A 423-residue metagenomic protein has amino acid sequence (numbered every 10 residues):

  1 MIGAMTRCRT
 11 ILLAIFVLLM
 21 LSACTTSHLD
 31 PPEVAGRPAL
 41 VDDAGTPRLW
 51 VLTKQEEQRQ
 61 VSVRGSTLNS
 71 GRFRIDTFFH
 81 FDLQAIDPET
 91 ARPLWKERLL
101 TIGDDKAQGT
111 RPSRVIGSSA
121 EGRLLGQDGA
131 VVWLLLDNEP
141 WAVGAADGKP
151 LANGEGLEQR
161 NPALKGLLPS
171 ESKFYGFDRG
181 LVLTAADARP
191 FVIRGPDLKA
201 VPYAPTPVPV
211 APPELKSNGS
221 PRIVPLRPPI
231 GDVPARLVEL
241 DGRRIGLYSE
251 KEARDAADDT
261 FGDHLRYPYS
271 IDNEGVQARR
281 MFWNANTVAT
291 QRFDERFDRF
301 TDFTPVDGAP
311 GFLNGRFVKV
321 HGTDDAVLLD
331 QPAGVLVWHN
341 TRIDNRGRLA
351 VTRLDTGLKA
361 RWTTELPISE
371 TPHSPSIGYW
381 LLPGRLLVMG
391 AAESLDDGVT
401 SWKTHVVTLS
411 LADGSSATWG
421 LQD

Functional and structural regions predicted by a protein language model:
M1-I2, G420: Short hotspots in intrinsically disordered terminal tails
I2-L12: Bacterial N-terminal signal peptides that target proteins for export
M5-R7, L21, T26: Intrinsically disordered, low-complexity segments enriched in Ser/Pro/Gly/Ala and basic residues
L12-S22: Bacterial N-terminal signal peptides
C24-D423: Secretory-pathway ectodomains
